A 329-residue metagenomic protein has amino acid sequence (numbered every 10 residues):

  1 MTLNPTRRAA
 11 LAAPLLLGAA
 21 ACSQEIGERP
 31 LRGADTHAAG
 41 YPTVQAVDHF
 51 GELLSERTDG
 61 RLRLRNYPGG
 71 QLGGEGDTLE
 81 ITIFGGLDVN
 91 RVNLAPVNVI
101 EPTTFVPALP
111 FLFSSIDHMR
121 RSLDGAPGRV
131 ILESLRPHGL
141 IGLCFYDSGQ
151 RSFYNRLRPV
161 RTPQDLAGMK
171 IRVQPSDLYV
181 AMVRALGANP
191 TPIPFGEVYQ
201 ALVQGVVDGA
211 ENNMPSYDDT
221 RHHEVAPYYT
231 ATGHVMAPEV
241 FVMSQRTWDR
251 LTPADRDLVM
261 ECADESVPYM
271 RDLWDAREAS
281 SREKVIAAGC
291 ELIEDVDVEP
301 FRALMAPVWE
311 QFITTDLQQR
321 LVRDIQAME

Functional and structural regions predicted by a protein language model:
T2-N4, A12-G18, C22-D117, P127 (+1 more regions): N-terminal secretory/targeting leader peptides
